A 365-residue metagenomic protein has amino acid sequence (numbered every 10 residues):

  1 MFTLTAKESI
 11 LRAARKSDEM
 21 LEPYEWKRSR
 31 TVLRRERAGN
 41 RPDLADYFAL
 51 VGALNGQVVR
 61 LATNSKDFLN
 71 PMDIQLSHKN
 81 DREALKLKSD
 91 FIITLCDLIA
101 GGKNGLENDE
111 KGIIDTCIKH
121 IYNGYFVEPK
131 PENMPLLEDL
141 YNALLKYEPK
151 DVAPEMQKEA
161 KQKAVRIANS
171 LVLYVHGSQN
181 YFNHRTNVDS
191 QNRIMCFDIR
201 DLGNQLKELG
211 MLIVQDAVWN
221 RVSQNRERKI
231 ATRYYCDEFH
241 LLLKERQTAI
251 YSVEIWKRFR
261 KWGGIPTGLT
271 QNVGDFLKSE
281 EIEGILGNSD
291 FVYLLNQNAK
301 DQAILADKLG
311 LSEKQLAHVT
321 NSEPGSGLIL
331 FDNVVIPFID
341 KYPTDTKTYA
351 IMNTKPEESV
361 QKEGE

Functional and structural regions predicted by a protein language model:
M1, S17, L21-E22: Short, low-complexity S/T/E/D/G/P-rich linear segments that nucleate or cap local secondary structure
M1-A13: N-terminal, intrinsically disordered charge-dense segments
N40, A45, A49-G56, T63-S65 (+4 more regions): P-loop NTPase motor domains
L243-E245, L269-N272: Short, flexible loop segments at the rims of nucleotide/cofactor-binding pockets, characterized by
F259, I265-Q271, L294: Structural recognition of the conserved hydrophobic beta-strand(s) that form the central parallel beta-sheet of P-loop
V273-E365: C-terminal regions of RecA-like/P-loop NTPase motor modules
